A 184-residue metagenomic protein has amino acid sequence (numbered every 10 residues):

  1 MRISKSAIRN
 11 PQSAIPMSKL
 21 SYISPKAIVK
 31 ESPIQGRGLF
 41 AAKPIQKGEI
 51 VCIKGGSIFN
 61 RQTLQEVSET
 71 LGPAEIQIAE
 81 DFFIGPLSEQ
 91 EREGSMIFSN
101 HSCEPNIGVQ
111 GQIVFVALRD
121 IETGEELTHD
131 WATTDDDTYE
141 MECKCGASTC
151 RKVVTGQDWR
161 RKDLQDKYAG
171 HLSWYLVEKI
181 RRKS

Functional and structural regions predicted by a protein language model:
M1-M17, S184: Short, basic, low-complexity termini and linkers enriched in Ser/Thr/Gly/Pro that act as targeting/leader peptides
K5, Q12, L39-F40, F115: N-terminal cationic amphipathic segment used for targeting or macromolecule association
K19-I107: Catalytic cores of histone-lysine modification enzymes
H101-S184: C-terminal SET catalytic tail plus cysteine-rich post-SET Zn-binding segment of SAM-dependent SET-domain
